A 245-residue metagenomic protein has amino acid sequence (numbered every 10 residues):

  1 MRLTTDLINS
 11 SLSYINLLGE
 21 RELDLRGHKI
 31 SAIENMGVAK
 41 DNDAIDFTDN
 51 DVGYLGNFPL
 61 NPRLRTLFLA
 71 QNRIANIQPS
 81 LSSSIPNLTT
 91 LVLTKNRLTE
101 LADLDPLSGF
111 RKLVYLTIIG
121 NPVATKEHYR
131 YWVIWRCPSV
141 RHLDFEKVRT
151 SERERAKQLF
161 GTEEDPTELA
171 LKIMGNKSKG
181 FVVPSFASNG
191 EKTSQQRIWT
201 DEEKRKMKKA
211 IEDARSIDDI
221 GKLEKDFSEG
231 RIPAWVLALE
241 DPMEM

Functional and structural regions predicted by a protein language model:
M1-D51, P59, T66, S84-I85 (+3 more regions): Long, contiguous C-terminal flanking segments immediately downstream of a protein's structured core
L7, F68-Q71, N76: Active-site-proximal segments of catalytic enzyme domains that coordinate small-molecule cofactors or metal ions
L55: The catalytic core of metal-dependent phosphodiesterases that act on cyclic dinucleotides
Q71-R73, S84-L91, N96-R97: Long, polar low-complexity repeats
Q78-L81: Voltage-sensing domain
D103: A short, conserved alpha-helix within the catalytic core of class I
